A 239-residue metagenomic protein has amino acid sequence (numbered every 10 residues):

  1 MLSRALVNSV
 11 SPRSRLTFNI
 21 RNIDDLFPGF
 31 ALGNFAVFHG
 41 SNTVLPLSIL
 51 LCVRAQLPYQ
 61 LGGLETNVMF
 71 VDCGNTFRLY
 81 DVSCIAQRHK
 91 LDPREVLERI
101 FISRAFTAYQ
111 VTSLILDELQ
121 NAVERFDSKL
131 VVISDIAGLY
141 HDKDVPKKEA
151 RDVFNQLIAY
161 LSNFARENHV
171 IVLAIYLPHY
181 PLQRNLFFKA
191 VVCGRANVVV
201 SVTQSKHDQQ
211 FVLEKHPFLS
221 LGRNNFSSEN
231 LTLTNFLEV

Functional and structural regions predicted by a protein language model:
M1-Q87: The Walker A/P-loop phosphate-binding site
T17-I23, S113-L114, P181-L182: Short gly/ser/thr-rich secondary-structure transition/capping motifs
P28-F30, Y59-G63, D92-E95, V123-R125 (+1 more regions): Conserved catalytic network of the ASCE P-loop NTPase/AAA+ motor domain
G33-N34, E65, L97, N168 (+1 more regions): Short, well-ordered alpha-helix to beta-strand connector turns
A36-F38, M69-V71, F101-S103, L173 (+1 more regions): Hydrophobic/aromatic beta-strand patches that form the interior of the parallel beta-sheet core in alpha/beta enzyme
T66-K143: Conserved inter-motif catalytic segment of the P-loop NTP-binding fold
L116, Q120-G194: P-loop NTPase motor core
N163-V239: Phosphate-binding/switch region of NTP-binding enzymes
